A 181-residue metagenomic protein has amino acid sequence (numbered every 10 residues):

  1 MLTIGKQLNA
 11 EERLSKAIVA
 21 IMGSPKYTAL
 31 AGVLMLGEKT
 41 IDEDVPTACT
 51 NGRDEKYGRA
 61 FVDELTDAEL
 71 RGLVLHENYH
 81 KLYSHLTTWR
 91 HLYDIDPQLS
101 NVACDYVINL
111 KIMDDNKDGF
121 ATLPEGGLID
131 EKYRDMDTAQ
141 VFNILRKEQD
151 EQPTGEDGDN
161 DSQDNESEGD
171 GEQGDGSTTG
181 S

Functional and structural regions predicted by a protein language model:
M1-G72, N78-S181: Short, functionally important secondary-structure microenvironments
